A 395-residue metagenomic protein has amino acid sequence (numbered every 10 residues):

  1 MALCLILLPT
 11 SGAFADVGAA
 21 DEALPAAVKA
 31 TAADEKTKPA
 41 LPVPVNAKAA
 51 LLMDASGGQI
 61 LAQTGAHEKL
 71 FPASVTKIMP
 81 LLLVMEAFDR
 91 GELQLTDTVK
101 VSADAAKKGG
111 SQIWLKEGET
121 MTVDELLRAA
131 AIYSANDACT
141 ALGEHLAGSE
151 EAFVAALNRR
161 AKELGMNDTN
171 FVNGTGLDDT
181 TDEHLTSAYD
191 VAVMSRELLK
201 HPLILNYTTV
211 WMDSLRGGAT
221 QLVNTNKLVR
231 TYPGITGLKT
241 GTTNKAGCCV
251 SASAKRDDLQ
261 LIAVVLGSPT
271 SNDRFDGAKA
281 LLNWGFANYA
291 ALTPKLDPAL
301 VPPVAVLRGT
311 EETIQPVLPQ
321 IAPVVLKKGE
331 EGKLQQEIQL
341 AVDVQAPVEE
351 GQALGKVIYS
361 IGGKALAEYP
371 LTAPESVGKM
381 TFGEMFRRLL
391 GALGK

Functional and structural regions predicted by a protein language model:
M1-P9: Bacterial N-terminal signal peptides
A2, A13, V17-G18: Cleavable N-terminal signal peptides
C4, C139, C248-C249: Generic recognition of cysteine residues
G12, A30, E331-L334: Short, basic/low-complexity N-terminal boundary segments at the transition from targeting/disordered tails
D16-P202: Active-site-adjacent loops and short helices of periplasmic peptidoglycan-processing enzymes
M166, N170, D182-K395: Domain-terminus/edge residues, biased toward the C-terminal soluble/receptor-binding domains of extracytoplasmic
